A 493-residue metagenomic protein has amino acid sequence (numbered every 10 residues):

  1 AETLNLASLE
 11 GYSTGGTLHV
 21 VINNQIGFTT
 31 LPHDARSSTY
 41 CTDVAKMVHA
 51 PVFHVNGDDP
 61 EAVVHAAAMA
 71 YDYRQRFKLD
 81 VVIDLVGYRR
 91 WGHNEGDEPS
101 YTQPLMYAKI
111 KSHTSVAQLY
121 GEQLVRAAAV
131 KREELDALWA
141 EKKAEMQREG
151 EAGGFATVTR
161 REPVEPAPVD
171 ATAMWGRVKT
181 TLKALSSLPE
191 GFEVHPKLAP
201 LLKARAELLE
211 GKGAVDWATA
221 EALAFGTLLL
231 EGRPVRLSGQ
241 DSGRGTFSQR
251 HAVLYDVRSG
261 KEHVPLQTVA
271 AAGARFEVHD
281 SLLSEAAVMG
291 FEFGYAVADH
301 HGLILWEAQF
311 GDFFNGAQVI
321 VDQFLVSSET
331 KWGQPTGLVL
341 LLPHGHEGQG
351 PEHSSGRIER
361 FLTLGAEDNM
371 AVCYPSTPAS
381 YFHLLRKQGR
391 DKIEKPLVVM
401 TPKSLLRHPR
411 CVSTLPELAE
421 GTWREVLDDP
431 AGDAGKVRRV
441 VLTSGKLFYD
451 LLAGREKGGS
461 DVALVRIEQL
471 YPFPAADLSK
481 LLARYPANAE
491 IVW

Functional and structural regions predicted by a protein language model:
L6-G16, G87-E95: Short, composition-biased local secondary-structure segments
L6-L9, V44, Y73, T227 (+1 more regions): Hydrophobic/aromatic ligand-binding patch that stacks against planar heteroaromatic rings of cofactors or nucleotides
S8-Y12, Q75-R76, E329-G333: Arginine/glycine-rich "motif VI" loop of SF2 helicases in the C-terminal RecA-like domain
S13-T42: Phosphate/pyrophosphate-binding betaalpha-module
L18-H19, P51-N56, C373, A463-V465: Short hydrophobic alpha-helical runs that function as membrane-insertion/retention elements
T29-S38, K46-V82, V86-G92, S100: Conserved phosphate-handling catalytic cores of large alpha/beta enzymes
V81, G87-Y374, P378-W493: Flexible, glycine-rich loop/tail regions that form catalytic "lids" or insertion modules at the edges of active sites
